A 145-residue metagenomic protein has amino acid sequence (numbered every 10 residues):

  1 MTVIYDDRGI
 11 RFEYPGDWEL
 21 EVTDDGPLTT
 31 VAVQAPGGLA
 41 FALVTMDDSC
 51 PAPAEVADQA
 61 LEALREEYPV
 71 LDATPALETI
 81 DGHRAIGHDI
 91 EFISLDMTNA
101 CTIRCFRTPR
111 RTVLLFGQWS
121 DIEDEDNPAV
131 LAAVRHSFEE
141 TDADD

Functional and structural regions predicted by a protein language model:
T2-Q59, M97: Secretory pathway targeting signatures of secreted, lumenal, and periplasmic proteins
V3-I4, D17-D24, E66-T79, E139-T141: Short secondary-structure junctions
R11, T30, A85-G87, V113-L114: General beta-strand recognition
W18, L115-D145: Surface-exposed amphipathic alpha-helical segments
A32-Q34, V44, H88-F92, C105 (+1 more regions): Short beta-strand element of the conserved SAM-dependent methyltransferase core
G38, T108-R111: Short connector loops/turns at beta-strand edges and beta->alpha or beta->beta junctions
A42-T45, R111-S120: Short, well-ordered beta-strand elements
L61-P109: Signature of long, low-cysteine stretches enriched in small and polar/charged residues
